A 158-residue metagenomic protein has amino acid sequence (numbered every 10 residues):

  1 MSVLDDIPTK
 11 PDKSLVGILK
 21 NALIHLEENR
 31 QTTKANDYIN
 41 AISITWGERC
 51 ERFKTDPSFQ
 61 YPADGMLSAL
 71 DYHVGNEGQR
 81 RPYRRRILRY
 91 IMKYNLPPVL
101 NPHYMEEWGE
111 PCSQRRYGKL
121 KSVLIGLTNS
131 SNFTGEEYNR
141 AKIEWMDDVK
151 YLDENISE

Functional and structural regions predicted by a protein language model:
V3-I7: N-terminal acidic leader/helix
K10-E158: Arg/Lys-rich, low-complexity, intrinsically disordered basic segments
